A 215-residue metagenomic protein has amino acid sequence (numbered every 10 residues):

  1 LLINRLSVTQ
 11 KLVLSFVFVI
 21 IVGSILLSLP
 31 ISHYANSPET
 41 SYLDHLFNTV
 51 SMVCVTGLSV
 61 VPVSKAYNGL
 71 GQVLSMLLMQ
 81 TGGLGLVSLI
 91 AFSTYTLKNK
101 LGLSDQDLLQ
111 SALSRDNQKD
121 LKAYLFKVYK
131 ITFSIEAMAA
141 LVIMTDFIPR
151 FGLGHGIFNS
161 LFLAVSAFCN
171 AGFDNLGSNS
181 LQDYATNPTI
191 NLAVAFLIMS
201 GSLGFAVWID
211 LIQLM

Functional and structural regions predicted by a protein language model:
L1-M215: Membrane-proximal intracellular helices of multi-pass ion channels
